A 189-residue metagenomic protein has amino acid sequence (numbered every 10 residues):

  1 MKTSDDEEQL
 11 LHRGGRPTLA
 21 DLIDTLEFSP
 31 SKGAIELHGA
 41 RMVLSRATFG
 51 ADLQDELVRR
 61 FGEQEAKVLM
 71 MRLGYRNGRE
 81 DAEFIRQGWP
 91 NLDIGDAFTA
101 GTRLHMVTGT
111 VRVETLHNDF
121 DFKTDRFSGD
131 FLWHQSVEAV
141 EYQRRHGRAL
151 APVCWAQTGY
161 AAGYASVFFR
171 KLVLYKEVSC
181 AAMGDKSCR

Functional and structural regions predicted by a protein language model:
M1-A156, V173-R189: N-terminal accessory segment detector
